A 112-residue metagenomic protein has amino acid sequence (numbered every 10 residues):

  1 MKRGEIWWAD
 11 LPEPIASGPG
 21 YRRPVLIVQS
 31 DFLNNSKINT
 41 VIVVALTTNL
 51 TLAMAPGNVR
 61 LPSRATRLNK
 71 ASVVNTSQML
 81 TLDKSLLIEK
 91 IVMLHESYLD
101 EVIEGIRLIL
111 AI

Functional and structural regions predicted by a protein language model:
M1-I112: Conserved functional hotspots at enzyme active or ligand-binding sites that engage polyanionic ligands
